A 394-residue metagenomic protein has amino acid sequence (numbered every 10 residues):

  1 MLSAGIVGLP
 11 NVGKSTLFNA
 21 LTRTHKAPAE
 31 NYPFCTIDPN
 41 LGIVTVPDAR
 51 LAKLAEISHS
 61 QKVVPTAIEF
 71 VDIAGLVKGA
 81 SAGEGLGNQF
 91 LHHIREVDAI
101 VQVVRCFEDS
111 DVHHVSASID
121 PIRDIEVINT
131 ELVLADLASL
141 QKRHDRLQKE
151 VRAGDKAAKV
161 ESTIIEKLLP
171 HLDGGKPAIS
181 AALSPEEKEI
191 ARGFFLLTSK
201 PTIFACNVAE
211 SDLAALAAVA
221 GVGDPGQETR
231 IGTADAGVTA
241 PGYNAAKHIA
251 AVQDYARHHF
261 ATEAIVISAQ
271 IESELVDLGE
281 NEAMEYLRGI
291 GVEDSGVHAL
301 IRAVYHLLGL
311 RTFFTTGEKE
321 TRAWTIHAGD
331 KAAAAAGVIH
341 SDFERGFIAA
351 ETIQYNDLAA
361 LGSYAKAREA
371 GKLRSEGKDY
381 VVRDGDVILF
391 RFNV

Functional and structural regions predicted by a protein language model:
M1-E84, N88-D109: Conserved G1/Walker A P-loop phosphate-binding module
L2-V7, V12, F18, R146-I231 (+3 more regions): C-terminal-of-GTPase-core extension/linker across diverse P-loop GTPases
L21, G83-L86, H114-S118, A218-A220 (+1 more regions): Short, glycine/charged-enriched secondary-structure capping and boundary segments
H25-P33, N40-G42, R50-K53, A82 (+12 more regions): Glycine-rich, flexible loop/turn motifs
F34, D48-L51, V64-F70, E84-D98 (+8 more regions): Amphipathic alpha-helical transducer elements in NTP-driven molecular machines
F34, P39-G42, A49-L51, E56-K62 (+15 more regions): Short capping/connector residues at structural and topological boundaries
G42-T45, A74-S81, R95-D155, G174-L183 (+1 more regions): Conserved Switch II/interswitch segment of TRAFAC-class P-loop GTPases
